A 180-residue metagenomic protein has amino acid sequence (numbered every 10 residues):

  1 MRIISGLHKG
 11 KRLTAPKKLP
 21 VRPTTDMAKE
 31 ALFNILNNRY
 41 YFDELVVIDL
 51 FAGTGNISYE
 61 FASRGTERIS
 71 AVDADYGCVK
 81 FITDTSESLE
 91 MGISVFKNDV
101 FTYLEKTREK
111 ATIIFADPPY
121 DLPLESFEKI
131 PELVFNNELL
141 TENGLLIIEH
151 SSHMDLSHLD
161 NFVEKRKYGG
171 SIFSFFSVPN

Functional and structural regions predicted by a protein language model:
M1-N180: Class I S-adenosyl-L-methionine-dependent methyltransferase catalytic core
